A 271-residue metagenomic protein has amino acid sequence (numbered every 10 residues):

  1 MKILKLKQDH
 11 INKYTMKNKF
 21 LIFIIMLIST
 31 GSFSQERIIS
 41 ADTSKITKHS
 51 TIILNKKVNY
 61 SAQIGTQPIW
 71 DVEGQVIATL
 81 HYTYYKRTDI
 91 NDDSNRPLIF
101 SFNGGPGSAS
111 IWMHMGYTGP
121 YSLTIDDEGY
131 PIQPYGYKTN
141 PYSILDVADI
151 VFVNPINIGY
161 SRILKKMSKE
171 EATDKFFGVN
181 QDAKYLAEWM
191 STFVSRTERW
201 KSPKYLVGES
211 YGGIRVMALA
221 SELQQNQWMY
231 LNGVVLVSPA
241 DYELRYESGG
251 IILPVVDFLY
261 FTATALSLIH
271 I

Functional and structural regions predicted by a protein language model:
K19-I28: Sec-dependent N-terminal signal peptides
Q35-L98: Catalytic-loop region of hydrolases
G74-K175: N-terminal cap/lid subdomain of alpha/beta-hydrolase-fold enzymes
L145, P155, K175-V194: Alpha/beta-hydrolase active-site loop
P155, G233-R245: Active-site nucleophile loop of the alpha/beta-hydrolase fold
R199-Y211: Alpha/beta-hydrolase fold nucleophile elbow
G208-S221: Glycine-rich nucleophile elbow surrounding the catalytic serine of serine-hydrolase chemistry
I269-I271: Conserved small/polar residues in nucleotide/adenosyl-binding loops
